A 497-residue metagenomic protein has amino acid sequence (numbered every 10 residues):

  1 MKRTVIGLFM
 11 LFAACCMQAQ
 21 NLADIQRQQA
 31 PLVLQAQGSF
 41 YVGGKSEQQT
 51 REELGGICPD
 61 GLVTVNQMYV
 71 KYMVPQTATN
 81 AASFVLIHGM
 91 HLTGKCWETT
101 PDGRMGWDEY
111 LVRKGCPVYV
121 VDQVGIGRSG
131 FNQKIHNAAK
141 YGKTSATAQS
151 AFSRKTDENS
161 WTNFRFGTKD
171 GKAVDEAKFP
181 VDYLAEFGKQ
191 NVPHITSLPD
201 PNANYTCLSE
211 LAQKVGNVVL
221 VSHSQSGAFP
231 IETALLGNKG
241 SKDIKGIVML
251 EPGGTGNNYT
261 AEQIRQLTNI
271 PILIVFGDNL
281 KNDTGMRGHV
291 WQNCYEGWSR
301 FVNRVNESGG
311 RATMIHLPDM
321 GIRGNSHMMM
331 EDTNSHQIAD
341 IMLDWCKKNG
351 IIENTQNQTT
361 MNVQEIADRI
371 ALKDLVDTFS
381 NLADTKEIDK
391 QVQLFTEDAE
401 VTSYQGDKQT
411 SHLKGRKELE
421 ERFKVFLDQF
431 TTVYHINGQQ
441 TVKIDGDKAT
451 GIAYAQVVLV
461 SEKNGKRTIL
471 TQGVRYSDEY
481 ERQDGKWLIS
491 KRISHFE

Functional and structural regions predicted by a protein language model:
L22-T79: N-terminal cap/lid segment of alpha/beta-hydrolase-fold proteins
A81-G89: Short beta-strand element of the alpha/beta-hydrolase
M90-D102, D108, K114, Y119 (+3 more regions): Short substrate-entry loop that stabilizes the transition state in hydrolases
M249-L317: The feature captures the conserved acid-bearing segment of alpha/beta-hydrolase catalytic domains
M328-Q356: Catalytic active-site module of serine/aspartate enzymes centered on a nucleophile-bearing elbow/loop
N357-E397: Short, low-complexity N-terminal intrinsically disordered segments enriched in polar/charged residues
Q358-V363, L427-E497: A beta-strand edge to alpha-helix "cap/lid" segment located at domain peripheries
I388-A455: A solvent-exposed, acidic/Ser-Thr-rich amphipathic alpha-helical stretch
